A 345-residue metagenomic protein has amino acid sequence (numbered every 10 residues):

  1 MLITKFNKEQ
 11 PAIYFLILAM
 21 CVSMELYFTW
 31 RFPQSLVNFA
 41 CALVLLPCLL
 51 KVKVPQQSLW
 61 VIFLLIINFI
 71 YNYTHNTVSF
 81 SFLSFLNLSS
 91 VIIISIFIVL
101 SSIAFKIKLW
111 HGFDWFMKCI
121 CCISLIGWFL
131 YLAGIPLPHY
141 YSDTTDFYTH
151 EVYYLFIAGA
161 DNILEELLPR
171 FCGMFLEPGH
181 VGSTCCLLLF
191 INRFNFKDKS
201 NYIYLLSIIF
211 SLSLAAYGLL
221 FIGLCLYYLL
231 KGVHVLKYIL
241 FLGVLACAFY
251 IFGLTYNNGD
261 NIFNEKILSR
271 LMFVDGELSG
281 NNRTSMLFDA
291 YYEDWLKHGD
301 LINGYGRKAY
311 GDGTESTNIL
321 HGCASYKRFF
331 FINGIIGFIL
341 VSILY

Functional and structural regions predicted by a protein language model:
M1-K53, I66-H75: N-terminal signal-anchor transmembrane segment
L2-T4, F39-K53, C185-F194, I336-Y345: Hydrophobic, aromatic-rich transmembrane alpha-helices and their immediate juxtamembrane boundary segments
F6-F15, V52-L64, L109-F116, K199-N201: Membrane-interfacial loop-to-transmembrane alpha-helix junctions, especially the N-terminal start
V44-L49, N76-L132, V341-L344: Transmembrane alpha-helical segments and their membrane-water interfaces
Y73, F129, K231-D275, E293-K297: A membrane-periplasm/extracellular boundary helix in multi-pass inner-membrane enzymes that assemble envelope glycans
D114-L137, D161-L212, Y217-L230: Alpha-helical transmembrane segments of multi-pass inner-membrane proteins
L224-L229, K237-F241, I332-Y345: Hydrophobic transmembrane alpha-helices and their immediate junctions
I262-N333: Long extracytoplasmic/lumenal interhelical loops at the membrane interface of multi-pass membrane proteins
